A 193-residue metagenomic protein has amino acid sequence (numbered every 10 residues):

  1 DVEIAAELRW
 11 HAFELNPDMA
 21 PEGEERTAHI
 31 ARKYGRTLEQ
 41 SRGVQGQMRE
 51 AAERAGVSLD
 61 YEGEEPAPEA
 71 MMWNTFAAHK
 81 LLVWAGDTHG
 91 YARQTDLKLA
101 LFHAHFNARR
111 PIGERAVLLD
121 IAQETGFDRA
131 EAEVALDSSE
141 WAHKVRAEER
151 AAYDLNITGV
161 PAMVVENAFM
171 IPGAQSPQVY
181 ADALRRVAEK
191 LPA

Functional and structural regions predicted by a protein language model:
D1-A6, W10-H11, W73-F76, L82-A193: C-terminal cap of thioredoxin/glutaredoxin-like
D1-H105: Structural alpha/beta surface segment adjacent to cysteine/selenocysteine redox centers across thiol/disulfide enzymes
